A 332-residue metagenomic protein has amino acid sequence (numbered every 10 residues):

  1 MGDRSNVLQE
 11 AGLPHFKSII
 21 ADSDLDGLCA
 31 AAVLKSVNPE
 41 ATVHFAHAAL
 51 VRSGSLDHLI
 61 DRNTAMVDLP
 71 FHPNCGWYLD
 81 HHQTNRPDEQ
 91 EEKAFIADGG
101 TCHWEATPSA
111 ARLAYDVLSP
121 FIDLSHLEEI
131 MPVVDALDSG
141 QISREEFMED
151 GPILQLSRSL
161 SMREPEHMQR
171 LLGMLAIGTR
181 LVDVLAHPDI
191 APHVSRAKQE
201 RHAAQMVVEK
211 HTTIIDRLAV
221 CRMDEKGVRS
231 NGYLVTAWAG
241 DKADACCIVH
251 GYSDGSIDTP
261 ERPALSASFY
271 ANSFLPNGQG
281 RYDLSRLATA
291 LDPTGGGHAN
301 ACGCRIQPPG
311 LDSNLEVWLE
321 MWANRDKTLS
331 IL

Functional and structural regions predicted by a protein language model:
M1-Q155, K198-D244, V249-L332: Replace "Mg2+/Mn2+-dependent" with "divalent metal-dependent
R144-A203: Accessory alpha-helical/coil subdomains and C-terminal extensions that flank or cap enzyme catalytic cores
